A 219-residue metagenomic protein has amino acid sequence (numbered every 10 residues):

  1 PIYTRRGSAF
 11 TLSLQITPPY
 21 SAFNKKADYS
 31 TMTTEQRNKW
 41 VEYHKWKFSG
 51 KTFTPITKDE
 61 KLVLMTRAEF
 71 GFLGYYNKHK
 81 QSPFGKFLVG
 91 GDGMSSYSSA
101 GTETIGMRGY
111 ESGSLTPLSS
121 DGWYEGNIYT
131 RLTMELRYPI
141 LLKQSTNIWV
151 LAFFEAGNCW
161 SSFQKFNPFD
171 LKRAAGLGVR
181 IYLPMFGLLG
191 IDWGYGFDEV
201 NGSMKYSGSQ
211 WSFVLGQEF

Functional and structural regions predicted by a protein language model:
P1-I140, A152, W160-S161, G216: C-terminal outer-membrane beta-barrel translocator/porin domains of Gram-negative envelope proteins and their
K58-E60, L142-T146, M185-G187: Short coil turns and loop connectors of transmembrane beta-barrels in diderm outer membranes and organellar homologs
R108, G157-A174: Outer-membrane beta-barrel transmembrane domain signature
N127, T146-N147: Hydrophobic alpha-helical transmembrane segments and adjacent short intramembrane/lumenal linkers of inner/organellar
R137, A174-R180: Short glycine-rich, acidic/polar surface loops and turns
W149-F153, G187-G194, F213: Conserved active-site loop/cleft motifs that coordinate metal ions or position small ligands
I181, S207-F219: Outer-membrane beta-barrel "beta-signal"
Y195-Q210: Outer-membrane beta-barrel translocator/channel fold
